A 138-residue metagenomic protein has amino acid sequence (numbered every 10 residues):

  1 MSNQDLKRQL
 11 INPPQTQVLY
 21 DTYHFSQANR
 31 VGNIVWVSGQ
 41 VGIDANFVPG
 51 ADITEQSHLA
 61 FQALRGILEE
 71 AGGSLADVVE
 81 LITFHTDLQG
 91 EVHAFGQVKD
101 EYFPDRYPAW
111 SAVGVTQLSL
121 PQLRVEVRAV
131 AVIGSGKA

Functional and structural regions predicted by a protein language model:
M1-Q62, G66-V79, H85-A138: N-terminal presequence-like segments and the immediate start of the first folded domain
